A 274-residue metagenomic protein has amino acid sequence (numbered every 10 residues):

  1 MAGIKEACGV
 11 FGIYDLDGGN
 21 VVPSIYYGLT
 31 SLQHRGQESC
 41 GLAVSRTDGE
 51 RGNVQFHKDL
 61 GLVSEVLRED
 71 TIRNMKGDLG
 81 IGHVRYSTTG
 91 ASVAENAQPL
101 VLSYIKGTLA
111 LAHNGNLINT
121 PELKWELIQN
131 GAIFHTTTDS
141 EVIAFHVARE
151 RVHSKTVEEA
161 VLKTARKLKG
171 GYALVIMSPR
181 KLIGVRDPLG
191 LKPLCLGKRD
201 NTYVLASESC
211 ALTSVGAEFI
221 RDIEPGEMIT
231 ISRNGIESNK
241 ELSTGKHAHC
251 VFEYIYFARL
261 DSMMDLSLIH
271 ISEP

Functional and structural regions predicted by a protein language model:
M1-P225, T230-S272: Conserved short alpha-helical segments that host acidic/polar catalytic motifs at enzyme active sites
